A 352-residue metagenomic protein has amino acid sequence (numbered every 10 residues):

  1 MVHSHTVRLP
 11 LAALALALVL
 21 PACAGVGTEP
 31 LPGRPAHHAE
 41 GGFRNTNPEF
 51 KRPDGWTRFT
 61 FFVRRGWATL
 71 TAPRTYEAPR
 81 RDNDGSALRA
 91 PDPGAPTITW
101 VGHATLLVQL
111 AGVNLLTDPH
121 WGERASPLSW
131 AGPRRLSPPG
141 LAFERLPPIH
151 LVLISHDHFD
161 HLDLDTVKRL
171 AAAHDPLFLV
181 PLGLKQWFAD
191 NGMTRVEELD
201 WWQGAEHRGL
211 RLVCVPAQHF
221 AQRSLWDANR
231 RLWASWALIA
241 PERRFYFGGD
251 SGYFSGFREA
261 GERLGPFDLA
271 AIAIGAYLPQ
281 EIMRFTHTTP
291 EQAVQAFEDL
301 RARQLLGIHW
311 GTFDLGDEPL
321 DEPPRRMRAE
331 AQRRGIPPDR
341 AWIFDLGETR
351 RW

Functional and structural regions predicted by a protein language model:
V2-L11: Bacterial N-terminal signal peptides that target proteins for export
L11, L18-R145, I239-G249, D268-G275 (+1 more regions): Metallo-beta-lactamase
A24-F50, A142, L151, H158 (+4 more regions): Cap/insert and terminal regions of metallo-dependent hydrolase folds
K51, R58, W130-L179, R195 (+1 more regions): Active-site metal-binding motif and surrounding structural segment of the metallo-beta-lactamase
R74-A95, P181-R243, R326-E348: Metallo-beta-lactamase
T105-A111, E206-D268, R284, T288-Q292: Catalytic core of the metallo-beta-lactamase
V108, D118, H156, D163 (+5 more regions): Divalent metal-coordination and catalytic microenvironments
W121-P138, F220-D227, L278-H287, D314: Acidic/histidine-rich helix-loop elements that form or flank divalent-metal/phosphate-binding sites at the catalytic
